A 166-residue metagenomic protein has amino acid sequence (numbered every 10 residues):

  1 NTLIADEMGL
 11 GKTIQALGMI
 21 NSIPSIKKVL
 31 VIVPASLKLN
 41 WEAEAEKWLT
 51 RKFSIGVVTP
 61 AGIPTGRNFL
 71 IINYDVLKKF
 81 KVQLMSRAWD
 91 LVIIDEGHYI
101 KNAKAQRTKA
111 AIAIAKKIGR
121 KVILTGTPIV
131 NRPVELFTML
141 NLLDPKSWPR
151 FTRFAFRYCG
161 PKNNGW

Functional and structural regions predicted by a protein language model:
N1-M19: Walker A/P-loop
A5, I32, T125: Residues at the beta-strand->loop junction immediately N-terminal to the Walker
G11, L77, Y99-A103, V130-N131: Catalytic P-loop NTPase motifs of RecA-like helicase/translocase cores
Q15, I26-K47, V130-E135: Conserved Walker A/P-loop ATP-binding site and its immediately adjacent core in helicase/helicase-like ATPase domains
K28, L91, T108-W166: Conserved P-loop NTPase motor "coupling/switch" region that bridges the ATPase
L37-A61, L143-S147: Conserved helix-turn-beta segment of the N-terminal RecA-like "Helicase ATP-binding" lobe in SF1/SF2 helicases
A61-L91, N102-A105, K109-A113: Conserved helix/coil segment N-terminal to the catalytic DExD/H
D95-E96: Walker B catalytic acidic pair
